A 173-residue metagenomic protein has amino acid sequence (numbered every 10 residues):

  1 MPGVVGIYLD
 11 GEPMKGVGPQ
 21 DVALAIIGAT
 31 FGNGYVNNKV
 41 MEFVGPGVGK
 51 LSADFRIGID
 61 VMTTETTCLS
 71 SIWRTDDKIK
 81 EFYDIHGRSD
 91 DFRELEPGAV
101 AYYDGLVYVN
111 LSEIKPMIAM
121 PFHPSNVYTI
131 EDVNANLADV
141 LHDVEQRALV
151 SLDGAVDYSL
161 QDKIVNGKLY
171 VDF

Functional and structural regions predicted by a protein language model:
M1-F173: Fe-S-dependent hydro-lyases/dehydratases of central metabolism
